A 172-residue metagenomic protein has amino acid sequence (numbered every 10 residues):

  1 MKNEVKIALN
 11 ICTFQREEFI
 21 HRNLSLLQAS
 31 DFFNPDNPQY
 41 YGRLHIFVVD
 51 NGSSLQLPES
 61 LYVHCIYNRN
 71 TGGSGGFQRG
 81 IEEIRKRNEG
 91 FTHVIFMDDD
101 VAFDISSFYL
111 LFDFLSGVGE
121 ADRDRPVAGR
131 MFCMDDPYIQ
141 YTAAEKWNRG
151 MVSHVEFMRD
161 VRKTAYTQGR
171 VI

Functional and structural regions predicted by a protein language model:
K6-N10, H45: Cell-envelope/extracellular polymer assembly enzymes that use nucleotide-activated donors
R16-P38: Short, well-formed alpha-helical segments that are part of the catalytic scaffolds of diverse glycosyltransferases
D50-L57: A conserved acidic beta->alpha catalytic loop
E59-G75, E83: Conserved donor nucleotide-binding strand/loop of the catalytic core
E89-A102: Short beta-strand-to-loop acidic/aromatic patch adjacent to the donor-nucleotide binding site
S106-E156: Conserved donor NDP-sugar-binding/catalytic core segment of glycosyltransferases
W147-I172: Short, flexible, basic/aromatic active-site loop/helix in glycosyltransferases
